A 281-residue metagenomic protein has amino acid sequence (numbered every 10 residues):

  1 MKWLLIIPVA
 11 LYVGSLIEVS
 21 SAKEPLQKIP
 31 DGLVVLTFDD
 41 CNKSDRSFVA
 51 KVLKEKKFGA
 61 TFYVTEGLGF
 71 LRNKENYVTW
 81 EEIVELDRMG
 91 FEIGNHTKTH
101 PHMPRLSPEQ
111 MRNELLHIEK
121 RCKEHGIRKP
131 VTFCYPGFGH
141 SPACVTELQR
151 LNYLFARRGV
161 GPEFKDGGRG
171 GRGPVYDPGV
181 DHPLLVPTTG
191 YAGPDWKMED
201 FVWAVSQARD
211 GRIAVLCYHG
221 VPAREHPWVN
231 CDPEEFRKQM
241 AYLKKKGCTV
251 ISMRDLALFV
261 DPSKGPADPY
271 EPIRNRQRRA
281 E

Functional and structural regions predicted by a protein language model:
L4-S15: Bacterial N-terminal signal peptides
V13, S21-A22: Boundary at the C-terminal end of the N-terminal hydrophobic targeting segment
K23-E92, E114, E119-V131, Y135-G137 (+4 more regions): Active-site beta->alpha N-cap acidic-glycine motif
D40-S44, G67-F70, I93, K98-H102 (+5 more regions): Solvent-exposed loop/turn segments at secondary-structure junctions within structured extracellular/periplasmic domains
D45-L53, H102-V202, E235: Catalytic domains of cell-wall/extracellular-matrix polysaccharide-remodeling enzymes, centered on de-N-acetylation
Y63, H96, R157-R158: Short beta-strand and adjacent tight-turn residues that come in two discontinuous sequence segments and form the edges
R72-E75, P104-E109, P227-C231: Short, solvent-exposed loop/turn segments at secondary-structure boundaries
T188-M253: Catalytic grooves of carbohydrate-active enzymes
